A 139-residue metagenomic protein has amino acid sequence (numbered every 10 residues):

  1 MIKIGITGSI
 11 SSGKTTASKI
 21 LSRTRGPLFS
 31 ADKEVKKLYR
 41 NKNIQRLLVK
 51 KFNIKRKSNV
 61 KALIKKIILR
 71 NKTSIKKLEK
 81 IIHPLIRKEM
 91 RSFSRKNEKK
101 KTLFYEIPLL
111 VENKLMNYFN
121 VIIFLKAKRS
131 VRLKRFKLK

Functional and structural regions predicted by a protein language model:
I4-I6: Hydrophobic anchor at the beta1->P-loop junction of P-loop NTPases
G8, I20: The Walker A (P-loop) glycine that initiates the GxxxxGKT/S ATP-binding motif of P-loop NTPases
S11: Walker A (P-loop) phosphate-binding loop of P-loop NTPases
K14-T15: Walker A/P-loop
R23-T24, E34, K128-V131: Conserved nucleotide-binding/hydrolysis micro-motifs of P-loop NTPases
P27-R40: Short beta-strand-centered segment that lines the nucleotide-binding/catalytic pocket of NTP-utilizing
K37-K99: ATP-dependent small-molecule kinase phosphotransfer cores that center on conserved nucleotide phosphate-binding segments
F52, E89-K96, T102-R135: ATP-dependent NMP and nucleoside kinases share a basic, alpha-helical "lid"
